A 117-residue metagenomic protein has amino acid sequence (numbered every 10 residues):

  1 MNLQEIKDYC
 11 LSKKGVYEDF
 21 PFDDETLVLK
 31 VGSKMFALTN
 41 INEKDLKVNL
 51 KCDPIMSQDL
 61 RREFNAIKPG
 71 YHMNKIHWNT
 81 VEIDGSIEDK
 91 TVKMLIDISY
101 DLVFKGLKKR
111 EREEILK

Functional and structural regions predicted by a protein language model:
M1-K117: Charge-dense, helix-prone N-terminal extensions
